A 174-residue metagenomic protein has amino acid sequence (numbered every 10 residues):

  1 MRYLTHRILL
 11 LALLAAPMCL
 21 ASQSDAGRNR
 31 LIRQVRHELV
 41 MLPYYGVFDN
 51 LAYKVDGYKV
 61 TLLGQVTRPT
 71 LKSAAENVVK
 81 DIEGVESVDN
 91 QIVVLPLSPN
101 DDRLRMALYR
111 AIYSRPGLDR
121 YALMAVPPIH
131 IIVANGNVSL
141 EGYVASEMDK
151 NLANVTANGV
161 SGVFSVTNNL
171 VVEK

Functional and structural regions predicted by a protein language model:
R2-R7, C19-K174: N-terminal targeting leaders
L13-C19: Hydrophobic core
